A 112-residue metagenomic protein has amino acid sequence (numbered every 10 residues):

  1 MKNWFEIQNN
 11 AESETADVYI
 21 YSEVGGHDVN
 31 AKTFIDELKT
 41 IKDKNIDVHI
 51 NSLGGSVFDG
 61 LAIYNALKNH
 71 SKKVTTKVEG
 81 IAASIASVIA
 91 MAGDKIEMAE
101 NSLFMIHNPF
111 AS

Functional and structural regions predicted by a protein language model:
M1-S87, M91-S112: N-terminal organellar transit peptides
